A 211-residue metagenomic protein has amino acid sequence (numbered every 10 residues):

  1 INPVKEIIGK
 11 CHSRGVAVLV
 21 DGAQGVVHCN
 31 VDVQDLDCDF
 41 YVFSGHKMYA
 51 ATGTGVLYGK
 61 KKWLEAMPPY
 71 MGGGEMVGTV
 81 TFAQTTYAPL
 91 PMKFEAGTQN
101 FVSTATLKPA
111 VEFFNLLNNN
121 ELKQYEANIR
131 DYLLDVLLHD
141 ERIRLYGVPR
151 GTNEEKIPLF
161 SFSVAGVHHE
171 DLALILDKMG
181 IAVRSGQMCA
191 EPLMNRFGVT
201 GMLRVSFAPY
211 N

Functional and structural regions predicted by a protein language model:
I1-N211: Pyridoxal 5′-phosphate
